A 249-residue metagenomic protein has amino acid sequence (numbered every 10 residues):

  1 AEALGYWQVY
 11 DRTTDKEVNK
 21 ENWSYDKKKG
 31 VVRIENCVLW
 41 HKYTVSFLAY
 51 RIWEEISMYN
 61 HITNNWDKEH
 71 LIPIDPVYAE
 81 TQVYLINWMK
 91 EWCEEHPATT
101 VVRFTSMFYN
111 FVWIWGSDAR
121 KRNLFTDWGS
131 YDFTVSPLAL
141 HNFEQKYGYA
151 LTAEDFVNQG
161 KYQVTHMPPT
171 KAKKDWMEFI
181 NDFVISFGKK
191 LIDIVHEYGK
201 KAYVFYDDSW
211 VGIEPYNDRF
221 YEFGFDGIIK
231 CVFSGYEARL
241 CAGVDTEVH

Functional and structural regions predicted by a protein language model:
A1-D226, C231-Y236: Polysaccharide-binding and catalytic clefts of secreted carbohydrate-active enzymes
C241: Donor nucleotide-activated moiety binding/catalytic core segment of transferases that use nucleotide-activated donors
V244-H249: Active-site core of glycosidic bond-cleaving carbohydrate-active enzymes
